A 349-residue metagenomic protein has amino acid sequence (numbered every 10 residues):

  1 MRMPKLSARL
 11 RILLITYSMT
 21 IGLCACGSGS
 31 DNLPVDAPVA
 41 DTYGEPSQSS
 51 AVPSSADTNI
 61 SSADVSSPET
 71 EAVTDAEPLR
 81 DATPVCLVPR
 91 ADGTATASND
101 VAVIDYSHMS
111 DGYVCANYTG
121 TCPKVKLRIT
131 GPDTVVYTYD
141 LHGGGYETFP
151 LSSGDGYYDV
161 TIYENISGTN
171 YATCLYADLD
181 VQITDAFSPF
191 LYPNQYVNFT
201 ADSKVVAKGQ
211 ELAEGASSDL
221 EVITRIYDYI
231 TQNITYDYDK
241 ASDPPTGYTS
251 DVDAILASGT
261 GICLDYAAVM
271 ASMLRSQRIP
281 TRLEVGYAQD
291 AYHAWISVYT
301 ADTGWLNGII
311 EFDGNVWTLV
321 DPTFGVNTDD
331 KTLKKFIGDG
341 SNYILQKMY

Functional and structural regions predicted by a protein language model:
R2-S218, W305-G308, N342-Y349: N-terminal accessory/pre-domain segments preceding catalytic cores
R80-D81, D92-G93, V125, T246-T249 (+1 more regions): Generic detector of short, locally flexible boundary/turn motifs and exposed helical patches
I104, D239-P244, C263-L264: Short N-terminal helix-initiation segments at or just after the protein's N-terminus
V136-Y137, S258-G261, E284-Y287: Alpha-helix capping and helix-loop boundary segments enriched in small/acidic/polar residues
P193-S258, L306, D313-N315, V320-V326 (+1 more regions): Secondary-structure boundary elements
V222-I226, G259-L274: Active-site nucleophilic cysteine motif
D265-Y349: Hydrophobic/aromatic-rich core segments of domains that either
